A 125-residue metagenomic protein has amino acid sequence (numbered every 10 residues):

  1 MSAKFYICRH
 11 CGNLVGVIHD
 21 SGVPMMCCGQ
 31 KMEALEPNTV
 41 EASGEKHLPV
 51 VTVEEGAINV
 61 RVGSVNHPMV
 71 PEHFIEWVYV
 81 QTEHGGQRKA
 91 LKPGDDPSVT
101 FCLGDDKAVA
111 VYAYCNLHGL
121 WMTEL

Functional and structural regions predicted by a protein language model:
F5, P24, Y112: Residues immediately within or flanking Cys/His clusters that coordinate Zn2+ in small zinc-binding modules
C8-C11, C27, C115: Short cysteine-rich clusters marking metal-coordination/redox-active sites
V17-S21, L35-N38, T123-L125: Short Cys/His-rich "knuckle" micro-motifs
S21-K31: Cysteine-rich micro-motifs
V62-V70: Short amphipathic, basic-aromatic surface patches that mediate peripheral association with negatively charged
P97-F101: Short strand-edge motifs at loop-to-beta-strand transitions and within beta-strands of extracellular beta-rich domains
K107-L117: Short, aromatic- and glycine-rich surface loops/edge beta-strands on solvent-exposed regions
N116-E124: Short acidic/polar inter-strand loop motif in beta-rich domains
